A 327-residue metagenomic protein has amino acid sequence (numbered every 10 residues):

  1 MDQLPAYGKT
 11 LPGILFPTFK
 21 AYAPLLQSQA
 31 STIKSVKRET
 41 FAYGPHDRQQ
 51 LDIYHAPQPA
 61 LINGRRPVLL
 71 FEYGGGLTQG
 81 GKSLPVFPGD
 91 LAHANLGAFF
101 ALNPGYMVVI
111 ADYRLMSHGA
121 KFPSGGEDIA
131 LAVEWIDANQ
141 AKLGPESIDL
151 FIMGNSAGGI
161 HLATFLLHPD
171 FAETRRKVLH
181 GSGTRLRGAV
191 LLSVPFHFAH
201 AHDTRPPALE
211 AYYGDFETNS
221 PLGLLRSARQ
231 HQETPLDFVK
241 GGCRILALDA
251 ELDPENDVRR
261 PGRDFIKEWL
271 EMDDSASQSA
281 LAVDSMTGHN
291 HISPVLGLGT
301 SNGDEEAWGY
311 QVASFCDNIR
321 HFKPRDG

Functional and structural regions predicted by a protein language model:
A6-G64: N-terminal cap/lid segment of alpha/beta-hydrolase-fold proteins
L26-I33, V194-L236: Mobile cap/lid helix-loop segments that gate and shape the active-site cleft of serine hydrolases
Q50, P57-F100: Short, surface-exposed "cap/lid" segments of acyl-processing enzymes
V86-L96, L102-I148, G303: Catalytic nucleophile-loop/oxyanion-hole region of alpha/beta-hydrolase and closely related hydrolase-like folds
L131-T204: Primarily recognizes the serine-hydrolase "nucleophile elbow" in alpha/beta-hydrolase and SGNH/GDSL folds
H197-F198, L252-R259: Acidic catalytic loop of the alpha/beta-hydrolase fold
G241, A247-A250: Short beta-strand/loop motif that positions the catalytic acidic residue of the alpha/beta-hydrolase fold
L248, D257-I266, L270-G327: C-terminal catalytic histidine-bearing segment of alpha/beta-hydrolase fold enzymes
